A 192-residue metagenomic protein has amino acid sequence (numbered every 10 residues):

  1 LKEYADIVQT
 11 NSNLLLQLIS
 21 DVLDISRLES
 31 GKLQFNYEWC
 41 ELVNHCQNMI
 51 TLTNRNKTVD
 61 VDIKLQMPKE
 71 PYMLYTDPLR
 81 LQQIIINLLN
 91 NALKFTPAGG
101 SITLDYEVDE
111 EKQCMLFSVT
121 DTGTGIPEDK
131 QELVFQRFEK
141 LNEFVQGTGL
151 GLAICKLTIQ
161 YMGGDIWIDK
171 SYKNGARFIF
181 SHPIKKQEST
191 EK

Functional and structural regions predicted by a protein language model:
T10-L15: Short alpha-helical segment of the dimerization/phosphotransfer core of two-component systems
S26-Y37: Helix-loop junction within the histidine kinase core
N36-T51, Q82: A conserved beta-strand-to-alpha-helix junction within the catalytic ATP-binding
N56-L65: Short conserved segments within the C-terminal catalytic ATPase subdomain
I126-F138: Short conserved segment of the HATPase_c
G151, C155: Short alpha-helical Gxxx[C/S/T] motif in the catalytic ATP-binding
